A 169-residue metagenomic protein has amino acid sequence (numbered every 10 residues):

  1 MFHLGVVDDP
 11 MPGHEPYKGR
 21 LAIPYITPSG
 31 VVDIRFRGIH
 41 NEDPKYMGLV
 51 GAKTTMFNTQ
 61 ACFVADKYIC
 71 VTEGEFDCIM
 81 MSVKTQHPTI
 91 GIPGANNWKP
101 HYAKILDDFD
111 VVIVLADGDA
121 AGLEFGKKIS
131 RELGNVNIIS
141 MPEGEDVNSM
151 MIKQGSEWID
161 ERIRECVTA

Functional and structural regions predicted by a protein language model:
M1-P16, P28, C70-V71, A103-L115 (+1 more regions): Replication-associated primase and helicase/ATPase modules
F2-D110, F125-G126: Phosphate-handling DNA/RNA-contact segment within nucleic-acid enzymes
I92-P93, L115-D117: Conserved beta-strand segments of the P-loop GTPase G domain that flank and frequently precede/overlap
A120: Conserved nucleotide-binding/hydrolysis micro-motifs of P-loop NTPases
